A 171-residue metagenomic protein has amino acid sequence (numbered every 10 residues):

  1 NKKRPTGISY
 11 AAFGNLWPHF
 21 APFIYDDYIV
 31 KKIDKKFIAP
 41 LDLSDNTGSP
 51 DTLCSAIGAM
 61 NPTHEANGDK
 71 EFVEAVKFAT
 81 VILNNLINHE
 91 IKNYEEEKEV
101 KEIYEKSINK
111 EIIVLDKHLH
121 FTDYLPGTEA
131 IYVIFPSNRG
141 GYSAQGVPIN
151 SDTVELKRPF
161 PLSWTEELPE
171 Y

Functional and structural regions predicted by a protein language model:
N1-A56: A basic- and aromatic-enriched beta-loop-alpha substructure that forms the phosphate/nucleotide- and DNA/RNA-contacting
K2-G7, S49-Y171: C-terminal accessory domains and tails appended to enzymatic cores
